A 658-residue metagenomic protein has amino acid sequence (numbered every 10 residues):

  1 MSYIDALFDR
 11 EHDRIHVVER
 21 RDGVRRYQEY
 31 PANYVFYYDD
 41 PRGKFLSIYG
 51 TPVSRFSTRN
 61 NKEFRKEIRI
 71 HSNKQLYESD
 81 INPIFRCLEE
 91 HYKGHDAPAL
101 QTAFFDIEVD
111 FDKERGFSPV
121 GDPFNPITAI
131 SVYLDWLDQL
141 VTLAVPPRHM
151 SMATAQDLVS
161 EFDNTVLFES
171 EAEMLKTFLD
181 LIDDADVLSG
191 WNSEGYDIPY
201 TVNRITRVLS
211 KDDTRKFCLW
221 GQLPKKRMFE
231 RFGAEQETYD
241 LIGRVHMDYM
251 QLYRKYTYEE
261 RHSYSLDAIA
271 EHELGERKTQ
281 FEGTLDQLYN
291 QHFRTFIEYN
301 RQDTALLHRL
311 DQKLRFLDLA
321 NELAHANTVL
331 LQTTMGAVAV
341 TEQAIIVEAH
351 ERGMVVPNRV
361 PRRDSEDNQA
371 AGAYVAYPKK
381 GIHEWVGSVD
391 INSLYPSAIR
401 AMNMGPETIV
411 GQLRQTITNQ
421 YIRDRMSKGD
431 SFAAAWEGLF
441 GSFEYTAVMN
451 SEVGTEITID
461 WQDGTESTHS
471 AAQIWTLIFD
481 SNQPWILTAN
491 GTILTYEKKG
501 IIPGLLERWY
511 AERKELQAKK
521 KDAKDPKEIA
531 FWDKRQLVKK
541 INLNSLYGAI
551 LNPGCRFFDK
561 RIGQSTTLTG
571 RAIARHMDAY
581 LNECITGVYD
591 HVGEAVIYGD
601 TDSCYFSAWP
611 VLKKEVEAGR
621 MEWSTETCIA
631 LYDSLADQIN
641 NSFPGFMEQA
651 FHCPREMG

Functional and structural regions predicted by a protein language model:
Y3-R10, R14-E19, V24-G43, F85 (+1 more regions): Conserved RNase H-like, two-metal-ion catalytic cores of nucleic-acid enzymes
L143-R261: Conserved DEDDh/DEDDy metal-dependent 3′-5′ exonuclease domain
L158-T165, I182-V187, Y289-T295, A326 (+5 more regions): Glycine- and acidic
D183-T201, Y249-V338: Acidic, Mg2+-coordinating catalytic module of metal-dependent nucleases/exonucleases that use a two-metal-ion mechanism
F229-Y239, Y256, R363-R556: Catalytic nucleotidyl-transfer cores of nucleotide-processing enzymes
K278, A574-T601, K613: Active-site palm subdomain of RNA-directed nucleic acid polymerases
D286-S431, E528-Y580, Y598, S607-W609: Common nucleic-acid-contacting/processivity interface regions adjacent to the catalytic cores of nucleic-acid enzymes
Y605-G658: C-terminal polymerase-core module
